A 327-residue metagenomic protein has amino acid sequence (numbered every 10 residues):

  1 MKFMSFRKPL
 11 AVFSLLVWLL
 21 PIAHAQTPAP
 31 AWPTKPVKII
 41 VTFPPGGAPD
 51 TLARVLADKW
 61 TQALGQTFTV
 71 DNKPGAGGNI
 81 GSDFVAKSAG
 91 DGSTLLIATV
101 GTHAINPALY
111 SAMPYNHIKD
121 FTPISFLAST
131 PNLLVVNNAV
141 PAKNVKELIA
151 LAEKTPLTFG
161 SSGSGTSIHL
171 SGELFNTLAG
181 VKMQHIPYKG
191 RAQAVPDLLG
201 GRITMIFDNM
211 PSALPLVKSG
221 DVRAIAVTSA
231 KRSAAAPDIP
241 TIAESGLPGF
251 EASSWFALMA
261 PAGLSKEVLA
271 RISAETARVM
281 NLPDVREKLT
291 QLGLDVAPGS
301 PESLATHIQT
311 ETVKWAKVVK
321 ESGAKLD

Functional and structural regions predicted by a protein language model:
M1-T34, K146, L326-D327: Short, low-complexity disordered leader/linker segments with a strong preference for bacterial N-terminal type II
A25-D120, T155-T158, G180-M205, N209 (+3 more regions): N-terminal (or domain-start) structured segment
T27-A29, D120-I124, A243-G249: Short beta-strand/turn micro-motifs at beta-sheet edges
T34-P36, K218, T241, K266-D327: An extracytoplasmic/periplasmic, membrane-proximal ligand-sensing/linker region
A48, L52, L56, G81 (+12 more regions): Hydrophobic alpha-helical segments typical of transmembrane helices and their membrane-interface/capping positions
K87-S93, V100, A108-Q193, I242 (+1 more regions): Hinge/capping helix and adjacent helix->loop/strand transition within the periplasmic-binding protein
H103-A112, H169, L174-L178, M205-I239: A ligand-binding cleft/hinge motif common to bilobed small-molecule-binding domains
